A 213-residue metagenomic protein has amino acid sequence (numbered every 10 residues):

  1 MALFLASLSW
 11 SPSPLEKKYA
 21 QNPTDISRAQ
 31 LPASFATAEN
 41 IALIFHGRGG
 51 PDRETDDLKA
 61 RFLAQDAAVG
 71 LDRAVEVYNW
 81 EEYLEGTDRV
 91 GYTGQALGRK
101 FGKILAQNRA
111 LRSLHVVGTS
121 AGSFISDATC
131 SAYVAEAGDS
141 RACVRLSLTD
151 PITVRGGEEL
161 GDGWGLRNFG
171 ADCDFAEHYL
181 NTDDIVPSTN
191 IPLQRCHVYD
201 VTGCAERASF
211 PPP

Functional and structural regions predicted by a protein language model:
M1-L8: Hydrophobic membrane-insertion alpha-helices, especially the h-region of bacterial N-terminal signal peptides
L8-A20: Bacterial Sec-dependent N-terminal signal peptides
W10, G47-R48, D52-R53, D57 (+3 more regions): Serine-dependent carboxylesterase/thioesterase catalytic core of lipase-like alpha/beta-hydrolase/SGNH enzymes
E16, N22-R28, V144: Generic structural motif
T24-A38: Short beta-strand-to-loop junctions in surface cap/lid or active-site-entrance loops
S34-A36, A67-G70: Short glycine/proline-enriched loop/turn "hinge" motifs that connect secondary-structure elements and lie
E39-G47: Short beta-strand element of the alpha/beta-hydrolase
